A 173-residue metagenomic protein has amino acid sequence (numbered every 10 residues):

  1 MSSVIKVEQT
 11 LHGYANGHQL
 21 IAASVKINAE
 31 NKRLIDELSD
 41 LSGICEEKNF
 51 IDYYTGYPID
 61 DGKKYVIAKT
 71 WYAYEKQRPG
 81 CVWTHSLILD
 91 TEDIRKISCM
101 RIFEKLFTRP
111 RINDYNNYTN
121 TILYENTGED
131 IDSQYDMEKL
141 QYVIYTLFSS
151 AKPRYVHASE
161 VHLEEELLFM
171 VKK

Functional and structural regions predicted by a protein language model:
M1-K173: N-terminal module detector in large eukaryotic regulators
